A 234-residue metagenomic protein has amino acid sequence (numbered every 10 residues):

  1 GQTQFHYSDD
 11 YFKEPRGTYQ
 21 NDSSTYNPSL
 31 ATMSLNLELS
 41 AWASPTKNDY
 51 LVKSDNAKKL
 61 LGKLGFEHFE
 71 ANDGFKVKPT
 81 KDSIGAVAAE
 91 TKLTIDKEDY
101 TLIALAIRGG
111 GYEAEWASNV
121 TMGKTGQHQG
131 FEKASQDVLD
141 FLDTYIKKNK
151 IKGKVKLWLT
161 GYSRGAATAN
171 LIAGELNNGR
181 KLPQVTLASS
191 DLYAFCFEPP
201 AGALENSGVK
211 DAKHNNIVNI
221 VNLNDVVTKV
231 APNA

Functional and structural regions predicted by a protein language model:
G1-P79: N-terminal low-complexity, Ser/Thr- and acidic-residue-enriched intrinsically disordered segments
G1-Q4, P199, N233-A234: Short, intrinsically disordered, charge-balanced linker/junction segments flanking boundaries in proteins
V52-T160, E175-C196, D211-N215: A conserved cap/lid and substrate-binding interface adjacent to the catalytic center of lipid-processing enzymes
G110-Y112, A166, A201: Short, solvent-exposed loop/turn segments at secondary-structure junctions
G161-G165, A169: Gly/Ala-rich beta-loop-alpha elbow adjacent to hydrolase catalytic centers
S163-R164, E198-P200, V227: Catalytic metal-binding/acid-base residues of hydrolase active sites
N170-G174: Short, hydrophobic alpha-helix immediately C-terminal to the catalytic nucleophile
G202-A234: Lipolytic serine-hydrolase domain surface
